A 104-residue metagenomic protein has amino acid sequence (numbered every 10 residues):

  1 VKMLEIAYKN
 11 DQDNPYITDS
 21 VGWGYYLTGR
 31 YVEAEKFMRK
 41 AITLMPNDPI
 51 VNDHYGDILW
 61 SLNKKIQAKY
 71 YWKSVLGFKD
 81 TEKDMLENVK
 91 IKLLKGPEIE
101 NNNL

Functional and structural regions predicted by a protein language model:
N10, L44, G77-F78: Structural marker of alpha-solenoid helical repeat scaffolds
S20, H54, N88-K92: Canonical tetratricopeptide repeat
L27, S61, K92-I99: Register position in tetratricopeptide repeats
